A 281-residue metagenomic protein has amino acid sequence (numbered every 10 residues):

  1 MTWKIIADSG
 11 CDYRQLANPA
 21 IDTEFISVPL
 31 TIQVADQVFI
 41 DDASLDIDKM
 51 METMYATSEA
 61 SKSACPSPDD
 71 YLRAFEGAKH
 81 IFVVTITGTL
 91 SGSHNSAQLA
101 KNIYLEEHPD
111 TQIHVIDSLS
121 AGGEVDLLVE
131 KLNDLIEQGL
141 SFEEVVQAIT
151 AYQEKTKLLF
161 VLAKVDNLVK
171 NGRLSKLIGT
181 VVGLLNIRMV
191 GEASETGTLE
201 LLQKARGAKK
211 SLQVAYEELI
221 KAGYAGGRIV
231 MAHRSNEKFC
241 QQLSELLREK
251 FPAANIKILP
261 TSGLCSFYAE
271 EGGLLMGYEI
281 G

Functional and structural regions predicted by a protein language model:
M1, F75-A78, A222-A225: Flexible, charged surface loops at secondary-structure boundaries
W3-A64, D70: N-terminal glycine-rich anion-binding loop in soluble enzyme alpha/beta folds
K4, H80-F82, R228: Structural motif
I6-A7, T85-T87, I116-D117: Short beta-strand segments
G10-I26, L30-T31, L90-S93, A97-N102 (+3 more regions): Mixed-charge interfacial surface used for oligomerization/domain docking and macromolecular partner engagement
I47-D48, P68, V129, F142: Alpha-helix initiation and N-capping motif
P66-K101, L105-E106: Active-site cofactor/cluster-binding pocket
D110-T111: A short helix->loop->beta-strand "cap" motif at the edges of active sites that frequently abuts
